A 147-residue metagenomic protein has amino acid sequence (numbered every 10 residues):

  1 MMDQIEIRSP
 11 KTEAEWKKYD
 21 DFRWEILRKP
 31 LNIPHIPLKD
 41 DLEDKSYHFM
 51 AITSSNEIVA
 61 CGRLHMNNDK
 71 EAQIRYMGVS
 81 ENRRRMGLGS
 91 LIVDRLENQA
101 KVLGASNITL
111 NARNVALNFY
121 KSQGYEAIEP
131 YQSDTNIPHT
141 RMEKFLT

Functional and structural regions predicted by a protein language model:
M1-A14, F145-T147: Conserved N-terminal entry element of GNAT/NAT acetyltransferase domains
D21-S54, I58: Active-site rim helix/loop that mediates acceptor-substrate recognition in acyltransferases
E43-K45, K70, D134-P138: Short acidic/glycine-enriched loop/turn segments that link adjacent beta-strands
M50, E57-H65, Q73-G78: Conserved beta-strand in the GNAT
V79, R85-N98: Conserved acetyl-CoA-binding loop-helix of GNAT-fold acetyltransferases
V93, Q99-R113: Conserved GNAT acetyl-CoA-binding A-motif
T109-N111, K121, E126-R141: Conserved catalytic-core motifs of GNAT/GCN5-like acyltransferases
